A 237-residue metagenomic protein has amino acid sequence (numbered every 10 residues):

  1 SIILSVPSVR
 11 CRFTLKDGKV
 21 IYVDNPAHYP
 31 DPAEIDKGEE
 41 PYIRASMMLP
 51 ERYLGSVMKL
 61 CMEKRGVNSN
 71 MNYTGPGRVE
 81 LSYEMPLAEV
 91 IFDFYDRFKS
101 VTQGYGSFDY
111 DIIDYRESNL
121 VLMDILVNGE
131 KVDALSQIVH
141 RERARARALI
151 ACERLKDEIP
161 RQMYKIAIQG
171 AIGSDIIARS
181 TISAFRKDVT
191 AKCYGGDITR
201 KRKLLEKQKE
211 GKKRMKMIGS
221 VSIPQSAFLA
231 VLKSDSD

Functional and structural regions predicted by a protein language model:
S1-D237: Accessory interaction regions appended to the cores of large information-processing enzymes
